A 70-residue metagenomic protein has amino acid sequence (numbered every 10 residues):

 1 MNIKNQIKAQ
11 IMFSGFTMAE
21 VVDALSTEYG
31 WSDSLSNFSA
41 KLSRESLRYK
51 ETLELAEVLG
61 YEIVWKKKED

Functional and structural regions predicted by a protein language model:
M1-E20, A24, E62: A short, Lys/Arg-rich alpha-helix, primarily the initiator
D23, T27, E57: Alpha-helical residues within the helix-turn-helix
E28-L47: Recognition helix of helix-turn-helix/homeodomain-like DNA-binding domains that insert into the DNA major groove
K50-V64: DNA major-groove recognition helix of helix-turn-helix/homeodomain DNA-binding modules
K67-D70: Short acidic DE-rich linear segments
